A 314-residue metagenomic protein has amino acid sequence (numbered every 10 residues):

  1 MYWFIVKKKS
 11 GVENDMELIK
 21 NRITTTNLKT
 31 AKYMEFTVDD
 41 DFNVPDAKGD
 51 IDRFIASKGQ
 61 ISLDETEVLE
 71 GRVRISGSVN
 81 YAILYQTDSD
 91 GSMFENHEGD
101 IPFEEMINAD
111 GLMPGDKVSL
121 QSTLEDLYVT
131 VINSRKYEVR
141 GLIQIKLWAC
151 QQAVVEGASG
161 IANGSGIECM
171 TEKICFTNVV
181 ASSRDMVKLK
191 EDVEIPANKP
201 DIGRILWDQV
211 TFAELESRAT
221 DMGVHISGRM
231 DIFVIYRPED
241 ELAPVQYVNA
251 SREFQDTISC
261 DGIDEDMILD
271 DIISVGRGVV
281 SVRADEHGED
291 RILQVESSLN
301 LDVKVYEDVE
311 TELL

Functional and structural regions predicted by a protein language model:
M1-D15: Short, Lys/Arg-enriched N-terminal segments with co-localized hydrophobic residues within the first ~10-30 amino acids
G11-L314: C-terminal beta-sandwich interaction modules and adjacent acidic, Ser/Thr/Pro/Gly-rich low-complexity tails used
